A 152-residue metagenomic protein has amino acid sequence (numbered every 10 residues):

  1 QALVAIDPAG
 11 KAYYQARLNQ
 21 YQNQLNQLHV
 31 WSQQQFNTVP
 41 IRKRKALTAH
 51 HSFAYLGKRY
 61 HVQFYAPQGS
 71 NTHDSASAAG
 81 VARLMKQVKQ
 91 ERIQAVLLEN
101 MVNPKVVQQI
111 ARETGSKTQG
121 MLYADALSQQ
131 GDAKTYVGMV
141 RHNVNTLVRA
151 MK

Functional and structural regions predicted by a protein language model:
Q1-K152: Extracytoplasmic metal-acquisition and chelation regions
